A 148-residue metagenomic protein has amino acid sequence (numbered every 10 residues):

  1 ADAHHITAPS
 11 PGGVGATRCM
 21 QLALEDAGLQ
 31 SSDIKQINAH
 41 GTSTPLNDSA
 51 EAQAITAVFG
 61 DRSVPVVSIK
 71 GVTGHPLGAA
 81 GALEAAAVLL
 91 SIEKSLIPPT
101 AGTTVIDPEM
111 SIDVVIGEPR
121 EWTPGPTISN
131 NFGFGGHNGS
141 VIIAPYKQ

Functional and structural regions predicted by a protein language model:
A1-Q148: Conserved "HGTGT" condensation-loop signature of ketosynthase/thiolase-family condensing enzymes that catalyze
